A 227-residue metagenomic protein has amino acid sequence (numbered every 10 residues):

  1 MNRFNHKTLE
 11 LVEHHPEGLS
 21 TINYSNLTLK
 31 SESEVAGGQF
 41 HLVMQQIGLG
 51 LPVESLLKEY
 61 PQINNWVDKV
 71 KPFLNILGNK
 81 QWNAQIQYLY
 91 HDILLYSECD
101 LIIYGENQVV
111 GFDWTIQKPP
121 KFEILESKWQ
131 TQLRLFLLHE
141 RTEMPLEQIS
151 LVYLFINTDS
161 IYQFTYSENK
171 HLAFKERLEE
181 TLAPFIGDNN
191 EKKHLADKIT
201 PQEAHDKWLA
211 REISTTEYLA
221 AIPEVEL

Functional and structural regions predicted by a protein language model:
M1-C99: Metal-dependent nuclease catalytic cores that hydrolyze phosphodiester bonds in DNA/RNA, characterized by
F4, E140-L227: Metal-dependent nuclease catalytic regions and adjoining charged, substrate-binding loops involved in nucleic-acid end
L11, H15-I22, I47, W114-T115 (+2 more regions): Broad hydrophobic/π-residue packing in well-ordered secondary structure
H14-T28, Q108-Q117, T181-P184: Short amphipathic alpha-helical segments and their helix-coil junctions
S31, V35, K128, T200-K207: Serine-centered coil/turn micro-motif
G37, V43-M44, T131, K175-F185: Short amphipathic C-terminal alpha-helix that caps PH/PH-like domains
V67-V70, L135, L178, L182: A generic alpha-helix structural signal
I86-L178: Mg2+/Mn2+-dependent nuclease catalytic core
